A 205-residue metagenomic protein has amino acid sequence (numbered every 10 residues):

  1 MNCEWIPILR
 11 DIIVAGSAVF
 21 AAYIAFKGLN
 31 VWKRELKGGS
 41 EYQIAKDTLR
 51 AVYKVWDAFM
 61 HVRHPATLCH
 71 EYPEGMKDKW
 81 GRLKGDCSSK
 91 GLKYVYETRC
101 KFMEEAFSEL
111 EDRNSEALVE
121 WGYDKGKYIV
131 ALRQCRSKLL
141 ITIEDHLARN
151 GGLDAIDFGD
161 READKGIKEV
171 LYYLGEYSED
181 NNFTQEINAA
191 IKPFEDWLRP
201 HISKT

Functional and structural regions predicted by a protein language model:
M1-E35: Membrane-embedded hydrophobic alpha-helical segments
N2-L9, H61, T67, Y123: Terminal, low-complexity, charged helical segments
S17-F20, Y53, S137-L140: Membrane-embedded alpha-helical transmembrane segments of multi-pass integral membrane proteins
A22-L29, A58-P65, T142-R149: Transmembrane helix-loop junctions and nearby membrane-interface residues
R34-E74: Amphipathic, membrane-active segments
T67-K79, D86-L92: Interfacial loop at the N-terminal end of multi-pass membrane proteins
G81, G85-C87, Y94-T205: An amphipathic alpha-helical interaction surface
